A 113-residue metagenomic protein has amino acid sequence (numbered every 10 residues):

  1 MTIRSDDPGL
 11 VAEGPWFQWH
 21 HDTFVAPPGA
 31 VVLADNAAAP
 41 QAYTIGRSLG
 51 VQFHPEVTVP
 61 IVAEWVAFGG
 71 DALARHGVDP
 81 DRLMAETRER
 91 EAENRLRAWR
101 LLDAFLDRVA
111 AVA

Functional and structural regions predicted by a protein language model:
M1-I61: Pocket-forming structural segment of enzyme catalytic cores
V62-A113: Acyltransferase
